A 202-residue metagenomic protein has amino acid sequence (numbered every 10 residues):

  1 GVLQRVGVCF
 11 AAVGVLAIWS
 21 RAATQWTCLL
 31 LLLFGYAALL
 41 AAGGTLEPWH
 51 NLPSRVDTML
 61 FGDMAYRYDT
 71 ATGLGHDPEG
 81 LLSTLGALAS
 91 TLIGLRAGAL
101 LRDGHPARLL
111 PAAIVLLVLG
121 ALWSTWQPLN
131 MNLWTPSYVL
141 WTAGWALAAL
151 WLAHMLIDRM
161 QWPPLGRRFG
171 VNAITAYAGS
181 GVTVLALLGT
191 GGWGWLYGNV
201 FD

Functional and structural regions predicted by a protein language model:
G1-D202: Alpha-helical transmembrane segments and their immediate juxtamembrane cytosolic regions
